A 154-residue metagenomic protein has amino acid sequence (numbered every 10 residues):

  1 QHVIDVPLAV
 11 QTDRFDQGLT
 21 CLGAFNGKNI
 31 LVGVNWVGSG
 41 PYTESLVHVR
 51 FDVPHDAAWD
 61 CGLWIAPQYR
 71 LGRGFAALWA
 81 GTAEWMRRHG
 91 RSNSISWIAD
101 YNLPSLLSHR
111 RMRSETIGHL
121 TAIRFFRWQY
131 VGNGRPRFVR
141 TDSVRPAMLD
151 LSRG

Functional and structural regions predicted by a protein language model:
Q1-V3: A short beta-loop-alpha structural element at the N-terminal edge of CoA-dependent acyl/N-acetyltransferase catalytic
A9-D13, Q17-G18, N26-G62: Conserved acyl-donor/pantetheine-binding loop and adjacent beta-alpha core of acyl/acetyltransferases and related
G27, E84-R87, P136-G154: Intrinsically disordered, low-complexity, positively biased terminal segments
G62-R88, L107, R111: Conserved acetyl-CoA-binding loop-helix of GNAT-fold acetyltransferases
M86-I98: Conserved GNAT acetyl-CoA-binding A-motif
D100-H119: Conserved active-site alpha-helix within GNAT-family acetyltransferase domains
E115-Y130: Conserved catalytic-core motifs of GNAT/GCN5-like acyltransferases
